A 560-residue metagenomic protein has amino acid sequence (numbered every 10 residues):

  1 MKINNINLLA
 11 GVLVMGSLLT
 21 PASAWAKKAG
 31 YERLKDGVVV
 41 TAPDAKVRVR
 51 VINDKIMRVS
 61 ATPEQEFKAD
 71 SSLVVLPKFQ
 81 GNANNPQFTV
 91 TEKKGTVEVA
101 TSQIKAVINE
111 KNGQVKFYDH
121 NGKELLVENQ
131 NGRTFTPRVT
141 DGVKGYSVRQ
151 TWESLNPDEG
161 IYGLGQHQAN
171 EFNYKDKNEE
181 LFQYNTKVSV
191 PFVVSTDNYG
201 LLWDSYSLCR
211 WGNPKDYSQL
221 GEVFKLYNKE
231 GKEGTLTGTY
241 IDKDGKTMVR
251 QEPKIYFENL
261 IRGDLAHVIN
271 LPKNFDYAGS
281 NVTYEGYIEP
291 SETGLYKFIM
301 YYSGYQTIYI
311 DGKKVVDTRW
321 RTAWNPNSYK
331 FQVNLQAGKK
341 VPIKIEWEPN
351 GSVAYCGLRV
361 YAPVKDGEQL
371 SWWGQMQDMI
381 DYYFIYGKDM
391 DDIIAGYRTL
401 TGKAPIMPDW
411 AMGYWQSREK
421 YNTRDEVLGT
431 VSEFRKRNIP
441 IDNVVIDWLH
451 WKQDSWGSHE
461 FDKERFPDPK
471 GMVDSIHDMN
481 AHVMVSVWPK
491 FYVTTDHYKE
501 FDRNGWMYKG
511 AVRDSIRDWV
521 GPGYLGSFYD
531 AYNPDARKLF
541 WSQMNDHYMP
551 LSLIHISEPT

Functional and structural regions predicted by a protein language model:
K27-Y31, K35, R50-V97, F135-R138: A low-complexity, Ser/Thr/Gly/Pro-enriched, surface-exposed linker/loop concept that marks segments flanking
E92-G231, G245, Y296-M300, I310 (+4 more regions): Catalytic and substrate-binding clefts that recognize carbohydrates or anionic sugar/phosphate headgroups
G221-L265: Predominantly extracellular/luminal regions of secreted and cell-surface proteins, especially disulfide-bonded
Y305-V315: Short, surface-exposed beta-strand/strand-loop-strand elements in extracellular ectodomains
Y383-Y386, A411-R424, D454-P467, V520-Q543: The substrate-binding groove and active-site-proximal loops of carbohydrate-active enzymes, especially glycoside
E426-L449: Catalytic domains of carbohydrate-active enzymes, especially glycoside hydrolases
P489-L551: Active-site-adjacent "subsite" loops/lids of carbohydrate-active enzymes
L551-T560: Residue-level detector of conserved catalytic or cofactor/ligand-binding positions in enzyme active sites
